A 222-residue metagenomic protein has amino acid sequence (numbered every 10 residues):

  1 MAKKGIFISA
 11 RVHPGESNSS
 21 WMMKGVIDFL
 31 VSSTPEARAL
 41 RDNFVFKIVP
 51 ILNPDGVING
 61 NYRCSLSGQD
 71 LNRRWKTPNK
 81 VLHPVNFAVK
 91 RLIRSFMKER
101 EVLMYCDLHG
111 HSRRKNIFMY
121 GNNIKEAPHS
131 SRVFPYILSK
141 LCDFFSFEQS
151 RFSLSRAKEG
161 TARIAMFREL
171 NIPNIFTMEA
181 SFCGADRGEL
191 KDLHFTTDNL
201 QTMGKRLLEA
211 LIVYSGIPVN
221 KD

Functional and structural regions predicted by a protein language model:
M1-D222: Structured catalytic-domain cores with a bias toward divalent-metal coordination
